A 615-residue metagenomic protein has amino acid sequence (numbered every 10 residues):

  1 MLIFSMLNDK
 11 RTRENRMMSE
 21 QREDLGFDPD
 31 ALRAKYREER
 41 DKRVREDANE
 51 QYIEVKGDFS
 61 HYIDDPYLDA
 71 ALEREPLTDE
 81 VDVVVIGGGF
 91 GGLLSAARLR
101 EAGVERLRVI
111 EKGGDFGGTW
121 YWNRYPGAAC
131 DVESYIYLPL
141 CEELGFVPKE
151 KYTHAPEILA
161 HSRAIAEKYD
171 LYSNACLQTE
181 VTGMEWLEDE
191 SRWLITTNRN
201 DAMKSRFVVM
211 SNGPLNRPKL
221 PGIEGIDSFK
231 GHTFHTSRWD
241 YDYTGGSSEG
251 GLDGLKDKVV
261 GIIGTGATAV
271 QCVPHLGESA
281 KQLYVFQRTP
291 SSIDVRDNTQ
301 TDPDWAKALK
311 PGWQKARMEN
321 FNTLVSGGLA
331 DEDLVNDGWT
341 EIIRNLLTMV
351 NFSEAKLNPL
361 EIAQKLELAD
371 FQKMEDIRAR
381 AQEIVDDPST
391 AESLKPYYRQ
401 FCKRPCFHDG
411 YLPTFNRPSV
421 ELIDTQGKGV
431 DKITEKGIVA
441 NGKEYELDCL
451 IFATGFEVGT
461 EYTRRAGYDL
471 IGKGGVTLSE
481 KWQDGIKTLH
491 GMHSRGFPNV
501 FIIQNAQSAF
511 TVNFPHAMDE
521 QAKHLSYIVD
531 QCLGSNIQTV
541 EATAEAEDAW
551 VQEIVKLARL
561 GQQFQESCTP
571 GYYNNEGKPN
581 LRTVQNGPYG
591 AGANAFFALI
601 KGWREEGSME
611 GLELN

Functional and structural regions predicted by a protein language model:
N8-K10, N15-V83, R100-D227, D242 (+3 more regions): N-terminal FAD-binding dinucleotide-binding subdomain shared by FAD-dependent oxidases/monooxygenases
G87-G91, T265-G266: Glycine-rich Rossmann-fold phosphate-binding loop(s) that bind the pyrophosphate of adenine dinucleotide cofactors
K230-R238: Active-site-adjacent "gating/activation" loops or surface patches in catalytic cores
V260: Alpha/beta-hydrolase fold nucleophile elbow
H275: Hydrophobic/aromatic ligand-binding patch that stacks against planar heteroaromatic rings of cofactors or nucleotides
